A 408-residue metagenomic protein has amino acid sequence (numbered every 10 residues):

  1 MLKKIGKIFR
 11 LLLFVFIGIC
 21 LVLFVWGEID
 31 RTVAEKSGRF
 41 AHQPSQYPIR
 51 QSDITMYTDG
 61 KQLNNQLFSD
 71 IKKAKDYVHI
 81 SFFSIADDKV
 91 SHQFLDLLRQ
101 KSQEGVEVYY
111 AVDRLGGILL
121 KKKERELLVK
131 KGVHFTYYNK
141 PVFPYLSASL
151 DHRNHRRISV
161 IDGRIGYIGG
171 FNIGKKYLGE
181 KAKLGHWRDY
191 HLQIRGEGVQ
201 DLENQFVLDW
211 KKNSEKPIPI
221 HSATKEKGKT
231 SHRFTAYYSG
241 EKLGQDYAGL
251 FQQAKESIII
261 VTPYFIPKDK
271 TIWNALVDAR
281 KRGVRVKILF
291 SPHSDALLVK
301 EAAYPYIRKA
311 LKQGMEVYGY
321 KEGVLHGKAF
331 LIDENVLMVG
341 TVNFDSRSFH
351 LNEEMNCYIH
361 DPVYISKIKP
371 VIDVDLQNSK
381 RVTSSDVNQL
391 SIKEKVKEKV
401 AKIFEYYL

Functional and structural regions predicted by a protein language model:
L2-H134, V142-R156, V160-L408: Charged, low-complexity intrinsically disordered terminal segments
Y138: A short acidic/basic microdomain associated with nuclease active sites
